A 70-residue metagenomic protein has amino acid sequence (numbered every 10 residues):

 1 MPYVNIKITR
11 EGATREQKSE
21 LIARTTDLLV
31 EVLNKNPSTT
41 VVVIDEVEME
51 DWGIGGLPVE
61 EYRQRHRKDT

Functional and structural regions predicted by a protein language model:
P2-T70: A domain-level signal for the structural core that forms small-molecule/cofactor-binding pockets and catalytic centers
